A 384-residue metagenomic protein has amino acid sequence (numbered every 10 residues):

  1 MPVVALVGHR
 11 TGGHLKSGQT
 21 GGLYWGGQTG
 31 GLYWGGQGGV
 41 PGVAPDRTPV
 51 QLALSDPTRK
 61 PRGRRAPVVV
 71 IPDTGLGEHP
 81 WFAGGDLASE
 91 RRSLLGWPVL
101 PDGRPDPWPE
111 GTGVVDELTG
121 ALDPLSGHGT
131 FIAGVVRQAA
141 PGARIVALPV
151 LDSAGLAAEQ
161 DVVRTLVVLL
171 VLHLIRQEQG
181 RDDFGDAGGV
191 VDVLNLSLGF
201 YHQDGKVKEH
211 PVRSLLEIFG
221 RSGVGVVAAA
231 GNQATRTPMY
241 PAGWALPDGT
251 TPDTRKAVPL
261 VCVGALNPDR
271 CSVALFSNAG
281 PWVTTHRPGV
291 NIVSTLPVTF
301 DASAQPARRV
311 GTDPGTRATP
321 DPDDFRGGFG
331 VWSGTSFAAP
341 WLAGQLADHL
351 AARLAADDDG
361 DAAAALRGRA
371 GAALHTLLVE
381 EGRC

Functional and structural regions predicted by a protein language model:
M1-Y33, Q179, L350, L354-A355: Primarily auto-inhibitory N-terminal propeptides
Q19-G35, G39-V146, R164, V168-V193 (+3 more regions): Active-site core segment of subtilase-fold serine proteases
D73, W97-G103, G243-A351: Extracellular S/T/G-rich loop segment that most often corresponds to the catalytic His/Ser-adjacent loop
G75-G77, S197-Y201, G231-T235, L266-D269 (+1 more regions): Catalytic metal-binding/acid-base residues of hydrolase active sites
P98, D102-G103, G113, V162 (+3 more regions): Extended charged low-complexity segments that act as oligomerization/scaffolding linkers
V146, G225-V227, V261-C262, V293: Structural detector of well-ordered beta-strand residues that form the stable sheet scaffold of enzyme domains
L151-D253, D323-P340: Substrate-binding/access-modulating region of protease and related hydrolase catalytic domains
Q177-L198, P259-L260, A351-C384: C-terminal subdomain of the subtilisin-like protease fold in secreted/lumenal serine endopeptidases
